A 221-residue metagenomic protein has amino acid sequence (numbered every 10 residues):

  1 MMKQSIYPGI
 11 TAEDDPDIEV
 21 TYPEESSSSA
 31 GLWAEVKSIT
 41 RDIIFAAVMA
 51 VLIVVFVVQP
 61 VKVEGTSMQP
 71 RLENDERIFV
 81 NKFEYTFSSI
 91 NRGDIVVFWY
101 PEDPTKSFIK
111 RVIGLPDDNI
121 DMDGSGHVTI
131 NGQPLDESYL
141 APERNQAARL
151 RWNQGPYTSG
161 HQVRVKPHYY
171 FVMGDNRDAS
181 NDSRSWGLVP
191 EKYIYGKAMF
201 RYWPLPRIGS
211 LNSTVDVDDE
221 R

Functional and structural regions predicted by a protein language model:
M2-K37, F56-K62, P70-R221: Soluble "head" domains of membrane/secretory-pathway proteins
R41-V57: Hydrophobic membrane-insertion alpha-helices, especially the h-region of bacterial N-terminal signal peptides
